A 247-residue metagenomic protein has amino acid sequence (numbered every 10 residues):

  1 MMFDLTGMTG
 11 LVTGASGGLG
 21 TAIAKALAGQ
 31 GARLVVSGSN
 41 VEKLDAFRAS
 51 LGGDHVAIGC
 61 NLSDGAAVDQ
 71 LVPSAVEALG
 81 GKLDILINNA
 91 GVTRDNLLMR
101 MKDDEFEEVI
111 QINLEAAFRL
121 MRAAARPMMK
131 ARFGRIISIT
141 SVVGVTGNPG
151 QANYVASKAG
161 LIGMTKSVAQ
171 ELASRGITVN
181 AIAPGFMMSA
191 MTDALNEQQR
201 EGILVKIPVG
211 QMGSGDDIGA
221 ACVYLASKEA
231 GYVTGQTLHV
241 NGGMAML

Functional and structural regions predicted by a protein language model:
T9, S16-G17: Conserved glycine-rich cofactor-binding loop
I87, A173, T178, V233-G235 (+1 more regions): Short, small/polar-rich loop/turn modules that mediate ligand/substrate recognition or access, typified
L97-L98, K102-I110, T192, I203: Substrate-binding pocket helix/loop in short-chain dehydrogenase/reductase
F118-M121, F133, Q211-M246: C-terminal substrate-recognition "lid" of short-chain dehydrogenase/reductases
M121, S157, T165: Active-site helix of classical SDR
R126, Q170-S174, G231: Alpha-helical segment proximal to the catalytic Tyr-Lys
S141: Residue(s) in the substrate-gating loop at a strand-loop-helix junction that position the organic substrate next
